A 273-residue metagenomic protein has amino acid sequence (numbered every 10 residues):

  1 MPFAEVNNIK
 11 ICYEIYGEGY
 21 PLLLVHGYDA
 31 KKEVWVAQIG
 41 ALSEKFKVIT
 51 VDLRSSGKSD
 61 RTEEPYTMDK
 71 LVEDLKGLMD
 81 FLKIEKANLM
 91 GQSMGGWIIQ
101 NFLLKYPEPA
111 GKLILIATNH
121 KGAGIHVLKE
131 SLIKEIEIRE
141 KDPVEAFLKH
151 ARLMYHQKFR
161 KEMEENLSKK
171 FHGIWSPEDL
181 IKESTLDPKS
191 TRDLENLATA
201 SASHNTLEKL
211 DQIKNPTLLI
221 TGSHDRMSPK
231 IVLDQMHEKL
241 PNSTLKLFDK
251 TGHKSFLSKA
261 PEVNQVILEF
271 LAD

Functional and structural regions predicted by a protein language model:
I9-E64: Conserved HGGG/HGGXW glycine-rich cap/lid loop of the alpha/beta-hydrolase fold
I49-M94, Q265: Active-site loop/oxyanion-hole signature of alpha/beta-hydrolase fold enzymes
L104, G111-D142: Flexible "cap/lid" loop of the alpha/beta hydrolase fold
G124-H126, F147-N196, E208-K209: Conserved alpha/beta-hydrolase catalytic His-Asp/Glu region
I213, L219-T221: Short beta-strand/loop motif that positions the catalytic acidic residue of the alpha/beta-hydrolase fold
H224-S228: Acidic catalytic loop of the alpha/beta-hydrolase fold
K230-K254: Catalytic histidine neighborhood in serine/cysteine hydrolases with alpha/beta-hydrolase-type architecture
T251-N264: Catalytic histidine-centered segment of alpha/beta-hydrolase-like enzymes
